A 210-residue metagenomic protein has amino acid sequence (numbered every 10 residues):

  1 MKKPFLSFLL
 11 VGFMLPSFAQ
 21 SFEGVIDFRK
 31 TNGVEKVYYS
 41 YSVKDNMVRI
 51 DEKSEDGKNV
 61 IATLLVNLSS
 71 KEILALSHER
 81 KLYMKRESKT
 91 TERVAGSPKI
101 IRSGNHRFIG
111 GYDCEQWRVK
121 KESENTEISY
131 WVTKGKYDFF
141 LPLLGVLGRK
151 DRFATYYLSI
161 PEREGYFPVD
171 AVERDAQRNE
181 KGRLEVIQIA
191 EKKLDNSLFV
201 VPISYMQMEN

Functional and structural regions predicted by a protein language model:
P4-P16: Sec-dependent N-terminal signal peptides
S21-N210: Extended soluble regions of mature proteins
